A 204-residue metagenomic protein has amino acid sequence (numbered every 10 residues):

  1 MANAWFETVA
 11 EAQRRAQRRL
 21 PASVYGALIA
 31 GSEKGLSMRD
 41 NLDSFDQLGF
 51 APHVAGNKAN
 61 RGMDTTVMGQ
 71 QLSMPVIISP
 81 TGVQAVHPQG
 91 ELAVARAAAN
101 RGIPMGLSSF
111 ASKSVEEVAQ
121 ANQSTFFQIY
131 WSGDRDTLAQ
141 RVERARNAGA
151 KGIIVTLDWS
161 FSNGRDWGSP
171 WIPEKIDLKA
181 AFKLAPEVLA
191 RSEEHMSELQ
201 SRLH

Functional and structural regions predicted by a protein language model:
M1-N147, I153: N-terminal capping/small domains of soluble enzymes
V24, L28, V188, E193: Short glycine/proline- and acidic residue-enriched helix-loop micro-motifs that form flexible lids or anion-recognition
V86, S162-G164, H204: Conserved protein kinase catalytic core
V118-F126, K175-V188: Alpha-helix-loop-beta-strand connector modules within alpha/beta enzyme cores
I153, D177-A181, Q200-R202: Residue-level detector of intrinsically disordered/flexible regions characterized by low predicted structural confidence
L157-F161: Glycine-rich beta-alpha junction loops
G164-L178: Glycine/aspartate-rich loop-and-adjacent alpha/beta segment that forms the canonical ThDP
E194-H204: Single conserved hydrophobic/aromatic residue that forms the stacking wall/gate of nucleotide- or nucleobase-binding
